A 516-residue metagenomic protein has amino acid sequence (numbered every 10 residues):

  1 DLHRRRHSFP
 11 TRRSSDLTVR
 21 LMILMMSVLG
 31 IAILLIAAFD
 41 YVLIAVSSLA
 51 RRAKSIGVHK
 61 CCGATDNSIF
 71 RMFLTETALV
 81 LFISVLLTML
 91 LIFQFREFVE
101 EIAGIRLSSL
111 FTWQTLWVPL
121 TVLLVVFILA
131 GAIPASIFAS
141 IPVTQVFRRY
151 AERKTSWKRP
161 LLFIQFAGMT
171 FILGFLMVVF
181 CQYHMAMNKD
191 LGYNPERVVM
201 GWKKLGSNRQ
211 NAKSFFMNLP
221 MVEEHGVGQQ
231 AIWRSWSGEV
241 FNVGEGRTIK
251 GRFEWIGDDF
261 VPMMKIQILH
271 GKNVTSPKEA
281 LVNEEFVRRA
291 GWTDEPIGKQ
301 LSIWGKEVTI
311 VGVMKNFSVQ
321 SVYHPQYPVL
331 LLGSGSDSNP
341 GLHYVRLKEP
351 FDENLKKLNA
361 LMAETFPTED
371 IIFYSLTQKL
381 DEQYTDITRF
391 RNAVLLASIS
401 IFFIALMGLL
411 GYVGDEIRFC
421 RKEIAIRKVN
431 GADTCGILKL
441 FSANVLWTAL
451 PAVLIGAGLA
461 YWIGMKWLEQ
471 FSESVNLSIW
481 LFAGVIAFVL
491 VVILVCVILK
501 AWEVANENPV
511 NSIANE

Functional and structural regions predicted by a protein language model:
D1-H3, H7-S14: Short, small-residue-biased leader/transition segments that mark boundaries at the very start of proteins
R12-L17, K213-E224, E284-E285, W304-R391 (+1 more regions): "Rare, low-scoring activations can occur in soluble or secreted enzymes where short amphipathic helices or signal
V19-K54, F82, L86, W157-Q182 (+4 more regions): Hydrophobic alpha-helical transmembrane segments of multi-pass inner-membrane transport and secretion
F39-V80, S140-Y150, M407-W447, N506-N515: Intracellular coupling helices
T77-I141, A443-N506: Small-residue-rich transmembrane alpha-helices
F95, V99-G104, G168-E196, W467-S472: Alpha-helical transmembrane segments
N188-Q210: Membrane-interface junction motifs in transport/secretion proteins
S214, N218-I297, S302, K306-S338: Short beta-strand boundary microenvironments
